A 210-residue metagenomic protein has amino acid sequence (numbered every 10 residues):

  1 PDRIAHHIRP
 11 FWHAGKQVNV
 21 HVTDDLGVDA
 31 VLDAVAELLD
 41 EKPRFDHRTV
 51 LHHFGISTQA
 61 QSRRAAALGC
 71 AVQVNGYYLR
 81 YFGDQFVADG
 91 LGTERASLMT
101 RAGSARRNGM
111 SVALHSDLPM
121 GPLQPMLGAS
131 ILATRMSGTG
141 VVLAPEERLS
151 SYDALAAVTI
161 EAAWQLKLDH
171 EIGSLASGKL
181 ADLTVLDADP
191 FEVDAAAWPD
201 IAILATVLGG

Functional and structural regions predicted by a protein language model:
I4-H6: C-terminal accessory/binding modules appended to enzymatic or scaffolding proteins
R9-N19, L26-T49, H53-F54, Q59-R63 (+4 more regions): His/Asp/Glu-enriched, well-ordered alpha-helical/loop segment that forms or immediately abuts the divalent-metal
A71: Ligand-binding beta-strand-loop-alpha-helix segment within the catalytic cores of soluble metabolic enzymes
